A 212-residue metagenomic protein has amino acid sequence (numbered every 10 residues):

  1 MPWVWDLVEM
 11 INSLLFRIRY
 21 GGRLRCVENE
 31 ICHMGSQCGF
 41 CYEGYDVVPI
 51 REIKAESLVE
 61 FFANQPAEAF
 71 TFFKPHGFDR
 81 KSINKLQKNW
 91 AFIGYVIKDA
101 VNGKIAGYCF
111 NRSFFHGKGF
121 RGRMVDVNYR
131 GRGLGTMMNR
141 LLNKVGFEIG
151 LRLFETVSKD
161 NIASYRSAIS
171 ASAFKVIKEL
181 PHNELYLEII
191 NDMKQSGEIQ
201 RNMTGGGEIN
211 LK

Functional and structural regions predicted by a protein language model:
G44-E60: A short beta-loop-alpha structural element at the N-terminal edge of CoA-dependent acyl/N-acetyltransferase catalytic
E60-K74: Helix-loop element at the rim of GNAT/NAT acetyltransferase active sites that forms part of the acceptor-substrate
T71-K118: Acetyl-CoA-dependent GNAT
G122-R132, V157-S158: A short, internal acetyl-CoA/4′-phosphopantetheine-binding micro-motif in the GNAT/acyltransferase core
G131-G146, R166, S170: Conserved acetyl-CoA-binding loop-helix of GNAT-fold acetyltransferases
T136, K159-K178: Conserved active-site alpha-helix within GNAT-family acetyltransferase domains
G146-S158: Conserved GNAT acetyl-CoA-binding A-motif
E179-K212: C-terminal "cap" of GNAT-fold acetyltransferases
